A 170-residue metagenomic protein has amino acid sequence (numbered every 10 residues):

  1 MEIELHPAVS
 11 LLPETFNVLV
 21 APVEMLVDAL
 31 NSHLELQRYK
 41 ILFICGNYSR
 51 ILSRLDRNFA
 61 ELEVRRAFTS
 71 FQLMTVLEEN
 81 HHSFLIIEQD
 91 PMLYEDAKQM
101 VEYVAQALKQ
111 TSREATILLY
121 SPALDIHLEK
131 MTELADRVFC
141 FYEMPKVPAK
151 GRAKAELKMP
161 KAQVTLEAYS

Functional and structural regions predicted by a protein language model:
M1-S170: N-terminal regions of ATP-driven nucleic-acid and macromolecular assemblies, encompassing P-loop NTP-binding domains
